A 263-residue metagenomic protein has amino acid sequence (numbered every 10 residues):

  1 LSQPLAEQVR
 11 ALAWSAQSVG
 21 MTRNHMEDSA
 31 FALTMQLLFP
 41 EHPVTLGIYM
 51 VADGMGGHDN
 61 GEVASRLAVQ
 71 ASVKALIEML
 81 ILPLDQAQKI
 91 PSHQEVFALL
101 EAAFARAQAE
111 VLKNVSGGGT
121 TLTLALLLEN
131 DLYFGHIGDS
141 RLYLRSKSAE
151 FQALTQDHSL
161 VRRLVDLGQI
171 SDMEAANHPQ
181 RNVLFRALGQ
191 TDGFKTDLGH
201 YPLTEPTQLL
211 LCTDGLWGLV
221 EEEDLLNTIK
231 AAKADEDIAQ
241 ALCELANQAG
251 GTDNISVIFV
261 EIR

Functional and structural regions predicted by a protein language model:
L1-R263: PP2C/PPM-type serine/threonine phosphatase catalytic domain
